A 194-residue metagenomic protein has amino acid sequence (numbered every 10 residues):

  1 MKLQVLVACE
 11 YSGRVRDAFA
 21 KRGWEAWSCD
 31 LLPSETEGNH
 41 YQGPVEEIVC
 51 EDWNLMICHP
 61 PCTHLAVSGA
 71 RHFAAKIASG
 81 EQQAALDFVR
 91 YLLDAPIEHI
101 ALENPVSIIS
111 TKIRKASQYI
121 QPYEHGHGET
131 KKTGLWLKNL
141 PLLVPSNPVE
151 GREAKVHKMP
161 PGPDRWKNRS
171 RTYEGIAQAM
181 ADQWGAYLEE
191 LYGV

Functional and structural regions predicted by a protein language model:
M1-V194: Conserved active-site and SAM-binding loop architecture of S-adenosyl-L-methionine-dependent nucleic-acid
